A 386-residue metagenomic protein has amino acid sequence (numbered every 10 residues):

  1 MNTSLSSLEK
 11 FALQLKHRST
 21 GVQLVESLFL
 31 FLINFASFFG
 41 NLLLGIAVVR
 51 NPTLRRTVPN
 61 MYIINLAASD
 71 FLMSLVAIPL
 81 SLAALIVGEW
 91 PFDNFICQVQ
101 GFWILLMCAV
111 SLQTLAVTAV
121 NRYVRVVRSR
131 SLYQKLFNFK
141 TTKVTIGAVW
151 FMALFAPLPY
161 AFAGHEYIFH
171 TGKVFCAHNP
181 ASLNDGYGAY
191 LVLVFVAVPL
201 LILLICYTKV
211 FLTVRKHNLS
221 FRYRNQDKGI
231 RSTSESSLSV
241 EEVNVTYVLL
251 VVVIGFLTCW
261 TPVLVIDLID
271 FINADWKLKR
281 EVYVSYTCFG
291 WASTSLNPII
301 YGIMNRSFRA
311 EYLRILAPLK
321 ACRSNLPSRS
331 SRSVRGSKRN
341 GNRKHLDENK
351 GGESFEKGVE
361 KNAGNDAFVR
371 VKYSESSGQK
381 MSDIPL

Functional and structural regions predicted by a protein language model:
M1-H17, Q134, L219-T246, R306-L386: Intrinsically disordered regulatory tails of 7TM GPCRs
L5-K16, L85-A109, V127-R128, Q134-T145 (+2 more regions): Loop architecture of class A 7-transmembrane GPCRs
S19-F31, R55-V120, V124-L136: Extracellular TM2-ECL1-early TM3 structural module of rhodopsin-like
L30-N34, A47, L72-G88, G101 (+6 more regions): Helix-to-loop junction signature of class
F38-V49, F71-S81, L106-R130, T145-G147 (+3 more regions): Cytoplasm-facing ends of alpha-helical transmembrane segments in multi-pass membrane proteins
Y62-I63, L115, T142-G147, A189-L193 (+3 more regions): Hydrophobic alpha-helical transmembrane segments
A68, T145-I146, L212-V263: Intracellular effector-coupling site of seven-transmembrane GPCRs, centered on the ICL3-to-TM6 transition
I202-L203, Y247, T258, L264-L268 (+1 more regions): Seventh transmembrane helix
